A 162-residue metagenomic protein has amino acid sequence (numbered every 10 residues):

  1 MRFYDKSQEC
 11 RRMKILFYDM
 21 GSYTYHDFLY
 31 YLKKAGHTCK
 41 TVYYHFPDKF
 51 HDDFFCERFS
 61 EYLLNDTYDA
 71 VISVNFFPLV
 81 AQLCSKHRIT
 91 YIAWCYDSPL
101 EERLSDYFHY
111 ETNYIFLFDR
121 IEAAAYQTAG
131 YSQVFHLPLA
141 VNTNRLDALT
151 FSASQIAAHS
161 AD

Functional and structural regions predicted by a protein language model:
R2-H87: N-terminal pre-catalytic "stem/leader" segment of glycosyltransferase-like enzymes
R88, A93-D162: Catalytic core of nucleotide-activated saccharide and alditol-phosphate transferases
